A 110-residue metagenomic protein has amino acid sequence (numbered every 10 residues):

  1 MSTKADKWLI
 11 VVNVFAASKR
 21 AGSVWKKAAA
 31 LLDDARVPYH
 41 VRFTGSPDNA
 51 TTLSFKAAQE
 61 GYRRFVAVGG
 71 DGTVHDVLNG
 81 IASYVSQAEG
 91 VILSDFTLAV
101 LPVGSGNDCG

Functional and structural regions predicted by a protein language model:
S2-G110: Small-residue-rich beta-alpha loop regions that form the catalytic core of phosphotransfer and lipid-active enzymes
